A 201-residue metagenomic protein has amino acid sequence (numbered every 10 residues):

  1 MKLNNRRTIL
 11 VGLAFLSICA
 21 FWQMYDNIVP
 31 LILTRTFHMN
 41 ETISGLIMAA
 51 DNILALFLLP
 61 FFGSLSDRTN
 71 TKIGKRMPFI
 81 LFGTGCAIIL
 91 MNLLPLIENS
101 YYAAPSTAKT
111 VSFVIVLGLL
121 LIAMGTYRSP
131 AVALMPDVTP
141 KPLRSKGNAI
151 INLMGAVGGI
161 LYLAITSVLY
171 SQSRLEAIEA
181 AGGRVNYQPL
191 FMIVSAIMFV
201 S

Functional and structural regions predicted by a protein language model:
M1-L54: Helix-loop boundary and gating motifs at the non-cytosolic
L16, G83, A87-P130: Hydrophobic core of transmembrane alpha-helices in multi-pass small-molecule transporters, especially MFS/SLC-type
R35, G63, R68, N99-S100 (+1 more regions): Transmembrane alpha-helix termini and helix-breaking/packing motifs in multi-pass membrane transporters
E41-G45, T110, K141-I151: Loop-to-transmembrane helix entry/capping segments in MFS-fold secondary transporters and related SLC/MFSD carriers
S44-T69, F82-M91, V157-L163: Central cavity-lining transmembrane alpha-helices of secondary-active solute carriers, predominantly the Major
A50-L56, A87, S145-R174, I197-M198: Glycine-rich segments within core transmembrane alpha-helices of 12-TM secondary carriers
L81-F82, V111-V114, R184-S201: Symmetry-related core transmembrane helices of the 12-TM Major Facilitator Superfamily/SLC fold
T126, P136-R144: Paired intracellular helix-loop junctions of major facilitator superfamily
